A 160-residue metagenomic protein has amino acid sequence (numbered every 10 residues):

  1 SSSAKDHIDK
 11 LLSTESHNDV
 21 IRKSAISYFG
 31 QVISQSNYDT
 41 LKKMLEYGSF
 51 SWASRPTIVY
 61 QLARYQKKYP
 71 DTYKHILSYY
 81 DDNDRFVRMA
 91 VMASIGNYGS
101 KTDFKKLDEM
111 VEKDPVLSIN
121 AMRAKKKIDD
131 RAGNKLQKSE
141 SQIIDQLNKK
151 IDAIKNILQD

Functional and structural regions predicted by a protein language model:
S1-S13, S34-E46, K67-D81, S100-E112 (+1 more regions): Amphipathic alpha-helical scaffolding segments comprising HEAT/armadillo-like alpha-solenoid repeats
D9, K23-G30, L45-Y47, W52 (+1 more regions): Alpha-solenoid helical repeat scaffolds
H17-V20, F50-A53, R85-F86, P115-I119: Alpha-helix N-cap/helix-start positions at coil->helix boundaries
Y28, Q61-R64, S94-N97, A124-R131: Core register positions within helices of long alpha-helical scaffolds
G133-D160: Terminal, low-structured helical/coil segments at or just beyond the last alpha-helical repeat
